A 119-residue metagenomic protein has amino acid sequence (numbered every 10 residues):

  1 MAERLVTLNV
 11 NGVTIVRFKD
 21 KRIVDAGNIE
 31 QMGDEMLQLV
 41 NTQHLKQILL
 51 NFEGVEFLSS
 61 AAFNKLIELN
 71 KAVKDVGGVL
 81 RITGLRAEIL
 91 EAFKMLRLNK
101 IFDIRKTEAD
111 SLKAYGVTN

Functional and structural regions predicted by a protein language model:
E3-D34: STAS-typified acidic loop motif
V6-V16, L49-A61, A72, L112-G116: Charged, low-complexity, helix/coiled-coil-prone segments
G12, A87, A109: Residues that form or immediately flank small-molecule/cofactor binding pockets and catalytic motifs
R22-I101: Amphipathic alpha-helical interaction surfaces in cytosolic regulatory modules
L96-N99, A109-N119: A cross-taxonomic marker for long C-terminal extensions/tails that follow the last structured domain
D103-T107: Short acidic-hydrophobic, aromatic-tinged amphipathic segments that line or gate anion-handling sites
